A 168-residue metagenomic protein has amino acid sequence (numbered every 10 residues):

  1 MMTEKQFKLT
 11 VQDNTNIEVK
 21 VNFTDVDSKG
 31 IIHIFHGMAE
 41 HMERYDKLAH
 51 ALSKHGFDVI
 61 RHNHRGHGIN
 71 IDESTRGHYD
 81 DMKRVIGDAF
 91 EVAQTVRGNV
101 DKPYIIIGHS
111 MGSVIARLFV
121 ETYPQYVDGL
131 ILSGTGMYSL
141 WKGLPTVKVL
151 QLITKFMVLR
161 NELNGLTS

Functional and structural regions predicted by a protein language model:
M1-V26: N-terminal cap/lid segment of alpha/beta-hydrolase-fold proteins
H36-E40: Active-site glycine-rich loops that stabilize anionic/oxyanionic intermediates across multiple enzyme folds
R44, A49-E73: Conserved alpha/beta-hydrolase
Y79-R97: Alpha/beta-hydrolase active-site loop
N99-S110: Alpha/beta-hydrolase fold nucleophile elbow
G108-L118: Glycine-rich nucleophile elbow surrounding the catalytic serine of serine-hydrolase chemistry
A116-S168: Alpha/beta-hydrolase-fold enzymes
